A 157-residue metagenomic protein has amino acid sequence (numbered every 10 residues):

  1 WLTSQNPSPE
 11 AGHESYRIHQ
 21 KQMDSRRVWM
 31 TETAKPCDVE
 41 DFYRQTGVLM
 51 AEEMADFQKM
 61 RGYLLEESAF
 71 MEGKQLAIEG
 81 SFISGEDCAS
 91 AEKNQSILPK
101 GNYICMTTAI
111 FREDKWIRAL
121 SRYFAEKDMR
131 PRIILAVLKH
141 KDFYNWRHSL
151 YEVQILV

Functional and structural regions predicted by a protein language model:
W1-V157: A solvent-exposed interaction/effector surface
